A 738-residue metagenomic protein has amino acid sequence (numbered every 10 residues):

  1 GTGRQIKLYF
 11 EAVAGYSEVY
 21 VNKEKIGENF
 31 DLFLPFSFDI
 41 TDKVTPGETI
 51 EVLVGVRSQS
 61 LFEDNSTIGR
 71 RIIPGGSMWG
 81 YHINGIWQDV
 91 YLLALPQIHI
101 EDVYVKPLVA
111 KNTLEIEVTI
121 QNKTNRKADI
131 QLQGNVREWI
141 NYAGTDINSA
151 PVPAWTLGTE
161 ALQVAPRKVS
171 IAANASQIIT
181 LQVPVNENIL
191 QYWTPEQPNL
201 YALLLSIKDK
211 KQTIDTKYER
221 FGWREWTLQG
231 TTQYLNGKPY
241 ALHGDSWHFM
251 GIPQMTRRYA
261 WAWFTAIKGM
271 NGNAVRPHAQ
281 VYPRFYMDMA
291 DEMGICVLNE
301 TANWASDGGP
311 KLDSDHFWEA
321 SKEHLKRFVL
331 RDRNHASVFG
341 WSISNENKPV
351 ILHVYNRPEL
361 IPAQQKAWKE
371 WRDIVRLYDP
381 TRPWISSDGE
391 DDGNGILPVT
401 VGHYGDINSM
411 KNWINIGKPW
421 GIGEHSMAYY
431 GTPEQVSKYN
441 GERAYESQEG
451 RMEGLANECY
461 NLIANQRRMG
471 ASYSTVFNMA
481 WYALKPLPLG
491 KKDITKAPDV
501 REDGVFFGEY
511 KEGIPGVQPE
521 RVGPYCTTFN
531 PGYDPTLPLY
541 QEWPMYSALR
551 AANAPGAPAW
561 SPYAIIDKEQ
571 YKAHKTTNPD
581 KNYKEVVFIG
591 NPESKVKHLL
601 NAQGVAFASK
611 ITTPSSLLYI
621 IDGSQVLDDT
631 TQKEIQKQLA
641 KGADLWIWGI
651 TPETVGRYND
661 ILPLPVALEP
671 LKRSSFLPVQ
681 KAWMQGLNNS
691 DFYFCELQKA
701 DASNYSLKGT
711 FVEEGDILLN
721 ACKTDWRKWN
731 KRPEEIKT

Functional and structural regions predicted by a protein language model:
G1-F10, A14-N22, G27-F30, N65 (+8 more regions): Active-site-adjacent substrate/metal-binding segments within catalytic domains of carbohydrate-active enzymes
G1-I100, K123-T124, W139, C296-L298: Accessory beta-strand-rich segments of carbohydrate-active enzymes
V21, T113-V169, I179: Beta-strand-rich binding/interaction modules
L34-F38, R167, A175-L181: Short strand-edge motifs at loop-to-beta-strand transitions and within beta-strands of extracellular beta-rich domains
W261-A262, A274-M545: Substrate-binding/catalytic cleft of secreted carbohydrate-active enzymes, primarily glycoside hydrolases
Y378, K597-H598, K672-T738: Catalytic beta-strand/loop cores that center a nucleophilic Ser/Cys/Thr and support acyl-enzyme chemistry
P562-I620, L671-K672: Aromatic-Pro/Gly-enriched surface loop or interdomain linker that acts as a lid/target-recognition segment
Q625-A700: A glycine-rich, often tryptophan-bearing local segment used as a flexible ligand/cofactor-contacting loop or short
